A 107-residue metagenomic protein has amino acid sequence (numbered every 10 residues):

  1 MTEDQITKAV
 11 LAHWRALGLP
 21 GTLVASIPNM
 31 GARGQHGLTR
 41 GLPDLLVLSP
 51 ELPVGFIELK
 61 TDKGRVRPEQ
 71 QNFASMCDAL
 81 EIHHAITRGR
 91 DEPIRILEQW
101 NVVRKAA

Functional and structural regions predicted by a protein language model:
M1-A107: Catalytic phosphate/metal-binding cores of nucleic-acid and nucleotide-processing enzymes, i.e., regions that mediate
